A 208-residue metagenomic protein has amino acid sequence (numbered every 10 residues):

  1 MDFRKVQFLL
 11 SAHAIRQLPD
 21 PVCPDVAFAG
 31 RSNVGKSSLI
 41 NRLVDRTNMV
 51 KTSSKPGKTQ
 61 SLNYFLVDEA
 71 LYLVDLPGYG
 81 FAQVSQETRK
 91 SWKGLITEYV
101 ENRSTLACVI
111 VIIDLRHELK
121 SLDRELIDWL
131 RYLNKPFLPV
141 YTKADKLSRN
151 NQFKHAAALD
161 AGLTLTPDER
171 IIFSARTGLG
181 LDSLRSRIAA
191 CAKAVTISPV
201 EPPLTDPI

Functional and structural regions predicted by a protein language model:
M1-Q83, V200-P207: Conserved G1/Walker A P-loop phosphate-binding module
F3-I15, K146-E201: Canonical P-loop GTPase G-domain recognition
L18, P56-N63, P77-A107, L115-W129: Switch II of P-loop NTPase G domains
V22, N48, S61, T88-W92 (+6 more regions): Helical mechanochemical/support elements of P-loop NTPase systems and associated helical scaffolds
D45-M49, N102, Y132, A190 (+1 more regions): Conserved amphipathic alpha-helical interaction elements at protein-protein interfaces in regulatory, energy-coupling
K58, L71, G78-F81, R116-E118 (+2 more regions): Conserved nucleotide-binding/hydrolysis micro-motifs of P-loop NTPases
F65, T142, L184: Residue-level signal for inorganic ion chemistry
T97-D168: Conserved C-terminal guanine-recognition region of P-loop GTPase G domains, centered on the G4
